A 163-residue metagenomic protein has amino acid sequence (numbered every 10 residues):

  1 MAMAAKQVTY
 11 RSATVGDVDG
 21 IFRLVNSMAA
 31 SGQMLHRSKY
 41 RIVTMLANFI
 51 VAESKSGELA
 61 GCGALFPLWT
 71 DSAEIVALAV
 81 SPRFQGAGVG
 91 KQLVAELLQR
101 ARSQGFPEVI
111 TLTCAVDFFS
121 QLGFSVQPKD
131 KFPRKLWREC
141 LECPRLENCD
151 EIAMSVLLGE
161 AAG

Functional and structural regions predicted by a protein language model:
A2-L35, E53, E58, E151-A153 (+1 more regions): Short amphipathic alpha-helix that is part of the acyltransferase structural core
T9, S103-V109: Short active-site oxyanion
D17, D71, C114-A115: A generic "binding-loop/recognition-motif" signal
H36-N48, S54-K55, G61-S72, V76-A79: A conserved beta-strand-loop-helix scaffold within acyl/acetyltransferase catalytic domains
L78-Q85, C114-A115: A short, internal acetyl-CoA/4′-phosphopantetheine-binding micro-motif in the GNAT/acyltransferase core
G86-A101, T111: Conserved acetyl-CoA-binding loop-helix of GNAT-fold acetyltransferases
P107, T113-C140: Conserved active-site alpha-helix within GNAT-family acetyltransferase domains
F132-G163: C-terminal "cap" of GNAT-fold acetyltransferases
